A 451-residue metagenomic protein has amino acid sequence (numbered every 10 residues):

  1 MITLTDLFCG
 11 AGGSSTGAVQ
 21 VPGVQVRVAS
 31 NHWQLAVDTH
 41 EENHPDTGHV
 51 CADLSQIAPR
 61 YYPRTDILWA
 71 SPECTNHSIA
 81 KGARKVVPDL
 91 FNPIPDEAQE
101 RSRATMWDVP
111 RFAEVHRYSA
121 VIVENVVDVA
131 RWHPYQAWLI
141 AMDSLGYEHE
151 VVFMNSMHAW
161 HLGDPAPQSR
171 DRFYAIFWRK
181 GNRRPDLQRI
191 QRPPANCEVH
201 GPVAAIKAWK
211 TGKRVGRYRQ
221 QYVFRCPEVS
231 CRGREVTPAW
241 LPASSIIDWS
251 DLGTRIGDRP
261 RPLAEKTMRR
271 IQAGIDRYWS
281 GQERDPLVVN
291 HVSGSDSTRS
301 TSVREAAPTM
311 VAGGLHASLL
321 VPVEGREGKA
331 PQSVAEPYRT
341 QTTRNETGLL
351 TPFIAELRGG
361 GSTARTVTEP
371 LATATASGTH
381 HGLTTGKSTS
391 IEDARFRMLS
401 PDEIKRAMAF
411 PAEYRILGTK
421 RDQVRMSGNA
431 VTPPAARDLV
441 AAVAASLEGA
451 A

Functional and structural regions predicted by a protein language model:
L4-A18, P63-K85, R103-M106, V121-V126 (+7 more regions): Conserved proline-anchored active-site loop of SAM-dependent methyltransferases that bridges a beta-strand
T5-Q56: SAM cofactor-binding core of SAM-dependent methyltransferases, primarily the Rossmann-like beta-alpha-beta module
L35-T39, T105, E403: Conserved short alpha-helix immediately C-terminal to the canonical SAM/SAH-binding motif I of Rossmann-like
Q56-T65, D164-A166: Short amphipathic alpha-helix with an adjacent loop that forms part of the alpha/beta core around
F91-S102: A short acidic, glycine-rich active-site loop that binds or catalyzes chemistry on phosphate/adenosine moieties
E100-R183: Conserved Class I SAM-dependent methyltransferase catalytic core
D164-Q272: Flexible, glycine-/basic-rich loop-and-beta segments that form/coincide with the SAM-dependent methyltransferase
E228-C231, I247-A451: C-terminal target-recognition/interaction regions appended to catalytic cores
